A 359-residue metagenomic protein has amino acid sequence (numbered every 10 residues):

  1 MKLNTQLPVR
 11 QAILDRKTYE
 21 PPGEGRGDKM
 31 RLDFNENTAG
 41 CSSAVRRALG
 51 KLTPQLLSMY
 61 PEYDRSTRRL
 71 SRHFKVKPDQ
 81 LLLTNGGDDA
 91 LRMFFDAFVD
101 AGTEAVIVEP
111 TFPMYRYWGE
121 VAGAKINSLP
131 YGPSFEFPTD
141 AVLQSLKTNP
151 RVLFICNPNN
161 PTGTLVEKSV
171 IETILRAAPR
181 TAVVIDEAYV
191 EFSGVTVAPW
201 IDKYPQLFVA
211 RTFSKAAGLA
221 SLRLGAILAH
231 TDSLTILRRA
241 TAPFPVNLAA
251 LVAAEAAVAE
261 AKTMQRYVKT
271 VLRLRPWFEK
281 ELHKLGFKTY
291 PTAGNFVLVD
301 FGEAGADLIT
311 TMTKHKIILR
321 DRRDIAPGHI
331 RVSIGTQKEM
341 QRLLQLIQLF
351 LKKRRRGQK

Functional and structural regions predicted by a protein language model:
K2-G86, M93: N-terminal small-domain helix-loop-helix segment of the aminotransferase-like
K77-L81, G102-E104, E187, P205-Q206 (+1 more regions): Short acidic capping loops at alpha-helix termini that bridge into adjacent secondary structure
A97-I155: PLP-dependent aminotransferase-like
P133-E187, E191: Active-site phosphate-binding strand-loop segment of PLP-dependent enzymes
Q206-H283, F287-Y290: PLP-dependent aminotransferase class I/II
L272, P276, E281-H315: Conserved PLP-binding catalytic core of the aspartate aminotransferase-like
T310-K314, I318, R323-K359: PLP-dependent enzyme catalytic core of the Aspartate aminotransferase-like
